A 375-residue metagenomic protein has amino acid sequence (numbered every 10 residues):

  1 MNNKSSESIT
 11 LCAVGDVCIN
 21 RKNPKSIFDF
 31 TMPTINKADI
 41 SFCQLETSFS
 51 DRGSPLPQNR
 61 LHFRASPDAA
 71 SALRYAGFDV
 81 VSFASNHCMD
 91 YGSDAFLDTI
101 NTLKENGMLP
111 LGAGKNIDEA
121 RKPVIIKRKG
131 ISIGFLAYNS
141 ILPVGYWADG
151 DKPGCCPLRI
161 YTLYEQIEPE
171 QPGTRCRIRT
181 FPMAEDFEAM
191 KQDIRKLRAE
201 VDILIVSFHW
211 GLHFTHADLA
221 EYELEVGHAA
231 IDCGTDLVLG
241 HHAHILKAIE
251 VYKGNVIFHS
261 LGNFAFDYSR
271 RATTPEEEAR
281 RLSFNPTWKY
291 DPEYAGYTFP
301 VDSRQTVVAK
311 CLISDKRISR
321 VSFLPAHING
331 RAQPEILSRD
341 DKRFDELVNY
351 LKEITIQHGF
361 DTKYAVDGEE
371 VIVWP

Functional and structural regions predicted by a protein language model:
M1-P375: Acidic, metal/ion-coordinating pockets
